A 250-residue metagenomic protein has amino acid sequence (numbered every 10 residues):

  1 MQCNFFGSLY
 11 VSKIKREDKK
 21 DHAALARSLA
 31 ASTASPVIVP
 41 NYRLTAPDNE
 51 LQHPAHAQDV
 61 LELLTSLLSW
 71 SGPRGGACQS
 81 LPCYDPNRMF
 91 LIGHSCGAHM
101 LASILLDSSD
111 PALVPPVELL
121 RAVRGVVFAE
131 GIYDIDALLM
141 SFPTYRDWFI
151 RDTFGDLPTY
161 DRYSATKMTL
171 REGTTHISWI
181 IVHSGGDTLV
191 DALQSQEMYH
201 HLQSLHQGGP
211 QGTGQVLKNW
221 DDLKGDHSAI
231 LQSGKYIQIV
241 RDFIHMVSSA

Functional and structural regions predicted by a protein language model:
M1-S32: Short, surface-exposed "cap/lid" segments of acyl-processing enzymes
S8, N41-D48, I132, G225-D226: Short beta-to-alpha linker loops that shape the active-site pocket of alpha/beta-hydrolase fold enzymes
S8, S95, I132, G185-G186: Residue-level signal for short, function-critical loop segments
A26-P47: Conserved alpha/beta-hydrolase
E50, V182, L189-A250: C-terminal catalytic histidine-bearing segment of alpha/beta-hydrolase fold enzymes
T65-S141: Primarily recognizes the serine-hydrolase "nucleophile elbow" in alpha/beta-hydrolase and SGNH/GDSL folds
L120-R124, E172-W179: Short, proline-enriched alpha-helix->beta-strand connector loops that line the catalytic pocket of alpha/beta-hydrolase
G131-L170: Mobile cap/lid helix-loop segments that gate and shape the active-site cleft of serine hydrolases
